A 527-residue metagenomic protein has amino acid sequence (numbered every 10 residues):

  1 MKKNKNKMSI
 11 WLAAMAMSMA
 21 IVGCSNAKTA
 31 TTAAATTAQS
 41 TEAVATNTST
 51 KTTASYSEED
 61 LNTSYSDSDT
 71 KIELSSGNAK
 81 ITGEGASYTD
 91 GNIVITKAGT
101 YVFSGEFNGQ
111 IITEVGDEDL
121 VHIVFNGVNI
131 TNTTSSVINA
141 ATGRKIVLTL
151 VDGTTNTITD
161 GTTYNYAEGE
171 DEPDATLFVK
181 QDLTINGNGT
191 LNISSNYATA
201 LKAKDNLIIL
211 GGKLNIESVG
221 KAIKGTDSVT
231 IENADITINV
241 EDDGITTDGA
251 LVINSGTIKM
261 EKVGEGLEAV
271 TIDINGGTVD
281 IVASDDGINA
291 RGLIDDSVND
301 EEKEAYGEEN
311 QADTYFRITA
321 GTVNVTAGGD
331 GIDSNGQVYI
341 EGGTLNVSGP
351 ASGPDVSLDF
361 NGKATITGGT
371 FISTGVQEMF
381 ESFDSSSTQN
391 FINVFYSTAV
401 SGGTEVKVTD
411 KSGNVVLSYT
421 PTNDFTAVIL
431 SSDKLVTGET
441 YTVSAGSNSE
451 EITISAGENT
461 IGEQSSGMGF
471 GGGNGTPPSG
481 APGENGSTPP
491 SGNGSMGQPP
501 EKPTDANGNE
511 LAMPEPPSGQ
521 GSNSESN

Functional and structural regions predicted by a protein language model:
N4-N527: A composition-driven surface/loop motif
